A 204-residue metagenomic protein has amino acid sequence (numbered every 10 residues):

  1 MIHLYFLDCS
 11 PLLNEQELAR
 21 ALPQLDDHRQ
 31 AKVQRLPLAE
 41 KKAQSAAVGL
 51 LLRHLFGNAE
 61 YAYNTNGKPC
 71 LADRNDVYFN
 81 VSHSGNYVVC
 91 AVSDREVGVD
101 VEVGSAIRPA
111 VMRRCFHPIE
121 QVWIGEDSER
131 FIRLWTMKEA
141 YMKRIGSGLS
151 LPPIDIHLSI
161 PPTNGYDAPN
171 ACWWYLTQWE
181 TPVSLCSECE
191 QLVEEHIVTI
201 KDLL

Functional and structural regions predicted by a protein language model:
M1-L204: Core catalytic alpha/beta fold that binds nucleotide/phospho-ligands
